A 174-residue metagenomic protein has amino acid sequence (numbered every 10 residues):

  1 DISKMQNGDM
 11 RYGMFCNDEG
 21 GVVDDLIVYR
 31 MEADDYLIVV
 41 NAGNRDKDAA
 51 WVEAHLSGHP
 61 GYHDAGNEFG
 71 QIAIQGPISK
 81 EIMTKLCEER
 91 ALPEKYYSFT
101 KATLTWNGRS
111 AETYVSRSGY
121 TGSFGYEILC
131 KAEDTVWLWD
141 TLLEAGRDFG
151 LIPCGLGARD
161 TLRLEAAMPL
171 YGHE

Functional and structural regions predicted by a protein language model:
D1-E174: Basic, glycine/lysine-rich polyanion-binding surfaces/domains
